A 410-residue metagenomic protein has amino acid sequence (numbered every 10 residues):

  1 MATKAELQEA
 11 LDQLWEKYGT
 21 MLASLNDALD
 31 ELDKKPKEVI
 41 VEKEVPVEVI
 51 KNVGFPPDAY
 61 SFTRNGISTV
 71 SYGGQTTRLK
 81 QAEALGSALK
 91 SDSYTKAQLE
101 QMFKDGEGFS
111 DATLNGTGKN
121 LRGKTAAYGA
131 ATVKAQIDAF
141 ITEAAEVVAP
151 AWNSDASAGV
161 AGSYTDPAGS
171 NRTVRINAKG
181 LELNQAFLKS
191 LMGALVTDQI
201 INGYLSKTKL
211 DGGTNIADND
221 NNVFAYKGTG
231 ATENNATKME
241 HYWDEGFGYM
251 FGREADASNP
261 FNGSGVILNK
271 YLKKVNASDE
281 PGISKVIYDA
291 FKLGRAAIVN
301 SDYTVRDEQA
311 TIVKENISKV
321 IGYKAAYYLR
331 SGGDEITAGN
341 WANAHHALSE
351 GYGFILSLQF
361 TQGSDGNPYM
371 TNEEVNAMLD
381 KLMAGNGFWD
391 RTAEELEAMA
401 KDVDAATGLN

Functional and structural regions predicted by a protein language model:
M1-A2, E6-L29, P46, I50-N410: Mature extracytoplasmic or organellar-lumen-exposed domains after removal of signal/transit peptides
L32-D33: Long amphipathic alpha-helical scaffold segments
K37-V49: Acidic, proline-/serine-/threonine-rich low-complexity intrinsically disordered repeat tracts
